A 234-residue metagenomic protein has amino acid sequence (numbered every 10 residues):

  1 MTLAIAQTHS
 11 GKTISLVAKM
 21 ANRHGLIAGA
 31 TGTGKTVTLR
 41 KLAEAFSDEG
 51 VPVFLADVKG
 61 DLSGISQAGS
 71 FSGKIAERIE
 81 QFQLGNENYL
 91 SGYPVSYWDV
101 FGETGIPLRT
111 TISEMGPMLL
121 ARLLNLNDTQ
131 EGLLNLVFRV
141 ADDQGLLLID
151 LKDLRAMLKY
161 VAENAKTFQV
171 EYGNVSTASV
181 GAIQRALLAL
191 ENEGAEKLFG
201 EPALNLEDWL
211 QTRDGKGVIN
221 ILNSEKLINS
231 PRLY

Functional and structural regions predicted by a protein language model:
M1-I14: N-terminal pre-Walker A segment at the start of P-loop NTPase domains
T8-S10, M20-A21, S91, G215-K216: Short flexible coil/turn linkers enriched for glycine and charged/polar residues that connect secondary-structure
S15-V17, N223: Generic structural detector for well-ordered beta-strands
H24-L26, I219: Walker A (P-loop) ATP-phosphate-binding motif of ABC ATPase nucleotide-binding domains
I27, T31: The conserved Walker
K35: Conserved lysine of the Walker
T38, L42: Hydrophobic positions on the alpha1 helix immediately C-terminal to the Walker A/P-loop
A43-A45, G50-V53, G60-G73, R78-Y234: P-loop NTPase motor domains
